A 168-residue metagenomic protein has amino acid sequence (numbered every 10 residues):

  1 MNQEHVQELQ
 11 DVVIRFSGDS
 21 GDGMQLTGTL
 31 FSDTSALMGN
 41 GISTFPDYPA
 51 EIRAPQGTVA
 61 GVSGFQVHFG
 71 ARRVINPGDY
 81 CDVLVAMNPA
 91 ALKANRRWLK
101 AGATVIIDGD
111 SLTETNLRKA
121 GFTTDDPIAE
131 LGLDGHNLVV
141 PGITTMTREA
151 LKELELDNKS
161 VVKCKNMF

Functional and structural regions predicted by a protein language model:
M1-M167: Active-site cofactor/cluster-binding pocket
